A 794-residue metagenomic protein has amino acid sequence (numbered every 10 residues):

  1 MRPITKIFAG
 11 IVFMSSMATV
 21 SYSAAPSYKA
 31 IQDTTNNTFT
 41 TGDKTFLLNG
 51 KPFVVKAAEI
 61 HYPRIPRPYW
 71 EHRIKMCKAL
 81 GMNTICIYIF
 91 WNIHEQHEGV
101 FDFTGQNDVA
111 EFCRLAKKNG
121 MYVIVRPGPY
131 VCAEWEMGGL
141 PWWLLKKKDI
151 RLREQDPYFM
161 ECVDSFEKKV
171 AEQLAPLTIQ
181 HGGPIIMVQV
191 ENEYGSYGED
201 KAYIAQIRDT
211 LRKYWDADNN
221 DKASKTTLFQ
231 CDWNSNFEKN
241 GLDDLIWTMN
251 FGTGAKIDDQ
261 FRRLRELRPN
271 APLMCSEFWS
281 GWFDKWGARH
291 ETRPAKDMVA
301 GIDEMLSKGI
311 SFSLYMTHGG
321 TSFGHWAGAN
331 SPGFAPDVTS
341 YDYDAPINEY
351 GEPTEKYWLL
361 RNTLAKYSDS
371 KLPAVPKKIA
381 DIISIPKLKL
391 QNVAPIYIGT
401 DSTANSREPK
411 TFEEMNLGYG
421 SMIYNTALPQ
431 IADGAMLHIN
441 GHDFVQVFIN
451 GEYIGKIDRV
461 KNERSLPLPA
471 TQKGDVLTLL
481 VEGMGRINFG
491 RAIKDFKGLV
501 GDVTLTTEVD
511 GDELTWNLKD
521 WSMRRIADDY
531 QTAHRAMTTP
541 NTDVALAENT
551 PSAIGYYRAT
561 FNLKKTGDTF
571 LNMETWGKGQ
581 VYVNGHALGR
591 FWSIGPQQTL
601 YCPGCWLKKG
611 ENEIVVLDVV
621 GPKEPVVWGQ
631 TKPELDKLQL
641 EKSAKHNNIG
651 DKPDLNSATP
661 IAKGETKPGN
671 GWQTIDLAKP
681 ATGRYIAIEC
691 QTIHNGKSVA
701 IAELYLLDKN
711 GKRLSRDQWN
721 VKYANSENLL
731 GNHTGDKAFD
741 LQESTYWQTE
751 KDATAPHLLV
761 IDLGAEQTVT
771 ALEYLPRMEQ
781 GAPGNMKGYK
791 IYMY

Functional and structural regions predicted by a protein language model:
A24-T84, R114: N-terminal carbohydrate-binding accessory modules
Y69-E136, R208, R212: Aromatic-lined substrate-binding rim segments of carbohydrate-active enzymes
G99-N107, K118, P129-R153, I204 (+3 more regions): Aromatic- and acidic-residue-enriched segments that line the glycan-binding/catalytic groove of carbohydrate-active
F159-D243: Active-site neighborhood of glycoside hydrolase catalytic domains
K213-Y214, G254-N348, E352: Catalytic-core region of carbohydrate-active enzymes that cleave or remodel glycosidic bonds
G434-F448, L477, F561-N584, F591-W592 (+1 more regions): Aromatic-lined ligand-binding clefts that engage carbohydrates, nucleic acids, or primary amines
L479-G485, V616-K623, E689-N695: Short beta-strand-plus-loop segments that form exposed binding edges in beta-rich domains
K652-T659, E665-Y794: Aromatic, loop-rich ligand-recognition surfaces of beta-strand-rich domains
